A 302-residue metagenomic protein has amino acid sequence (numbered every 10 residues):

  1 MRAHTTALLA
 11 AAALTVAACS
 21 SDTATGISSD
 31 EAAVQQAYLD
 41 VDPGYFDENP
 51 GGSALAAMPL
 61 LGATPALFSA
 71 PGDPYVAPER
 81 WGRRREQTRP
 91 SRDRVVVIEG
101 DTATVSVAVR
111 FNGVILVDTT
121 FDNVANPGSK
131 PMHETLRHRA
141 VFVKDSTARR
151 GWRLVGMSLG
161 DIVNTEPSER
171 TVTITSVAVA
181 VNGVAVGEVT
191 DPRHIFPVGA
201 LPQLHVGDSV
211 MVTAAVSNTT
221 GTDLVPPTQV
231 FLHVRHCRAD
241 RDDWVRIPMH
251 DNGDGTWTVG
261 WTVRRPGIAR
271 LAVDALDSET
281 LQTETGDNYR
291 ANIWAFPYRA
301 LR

Functional and structural regions predicted by a protein language model:
M1-L8: Bacterial N-terminal signal peptides that target proteins for export
T15-A18: C-terminal motif of bacterial Sec signal peptides marking the signal peptidase cleavage site
D22-A108: Acidic/polar, low-complexity intrinsically disordered N-terminal segments immediately downstream of a Sec signal
V97-N123, L271-V273: A short hydrophobic beta-strand element
G128, T135-V172, T280, E284-A300: Short beta-strand edge/turn micro-motifs at domain boundaries
M157-H205: Short, compositionally biased P/S/T/A/G/V-rich stretches that sit at domain boundaries
V206-T222: Aromatic/hydrophobic beta-strand junction motif of beta-rich domains
P227-R302: Extended, charged low-complexity segments that frequently continue into or abut oligomerization scaffolds
